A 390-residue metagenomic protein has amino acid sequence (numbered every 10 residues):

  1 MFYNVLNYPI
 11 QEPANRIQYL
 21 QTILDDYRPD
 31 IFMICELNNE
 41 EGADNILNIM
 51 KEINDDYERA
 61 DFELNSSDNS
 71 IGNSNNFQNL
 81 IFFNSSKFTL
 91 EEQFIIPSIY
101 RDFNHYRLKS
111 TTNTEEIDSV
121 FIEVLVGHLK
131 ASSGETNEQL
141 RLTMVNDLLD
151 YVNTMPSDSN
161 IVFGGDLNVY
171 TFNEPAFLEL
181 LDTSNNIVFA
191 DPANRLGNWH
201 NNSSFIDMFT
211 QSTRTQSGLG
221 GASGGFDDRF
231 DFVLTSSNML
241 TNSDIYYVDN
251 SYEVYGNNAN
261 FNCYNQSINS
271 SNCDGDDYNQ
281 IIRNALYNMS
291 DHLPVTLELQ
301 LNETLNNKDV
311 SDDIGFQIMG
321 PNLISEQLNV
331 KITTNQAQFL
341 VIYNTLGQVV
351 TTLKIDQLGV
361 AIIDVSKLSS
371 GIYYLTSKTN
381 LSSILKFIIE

Functional and structural regions predicted by a protein language model:
M1-E303: Divalent cation-coordinating acidic motifs and surrounding scaffolds that mediate Ca2+/Mg2+/Mn2+/Zn2+-dependent binding
Q21, N79, G127, D147 (+10 more regions): Functionally constrained cores in energy, signaling, and assembly domains
L301-D312: Low-complexity, Pro/Thr/Ser/Gly/Ala-rich linker/spacer regions in secreted, extracellular modular proteins
V310-E390: C-terminal outer-membrane/trafficking sorting elements
